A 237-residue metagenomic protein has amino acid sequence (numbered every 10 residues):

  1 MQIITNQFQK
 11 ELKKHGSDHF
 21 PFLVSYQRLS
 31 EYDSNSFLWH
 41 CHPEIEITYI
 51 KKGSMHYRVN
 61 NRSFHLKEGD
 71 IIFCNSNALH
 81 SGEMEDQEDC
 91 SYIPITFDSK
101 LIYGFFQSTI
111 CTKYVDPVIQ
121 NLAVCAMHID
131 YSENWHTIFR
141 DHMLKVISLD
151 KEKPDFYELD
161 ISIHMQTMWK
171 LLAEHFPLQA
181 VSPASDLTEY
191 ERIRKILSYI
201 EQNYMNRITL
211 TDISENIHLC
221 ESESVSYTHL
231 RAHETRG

Functional and structural regions predicted by a protein language model:
M1-I71, N77-A78, D86, I110-K113 (+1 more regions): Generic protein-terminus/edge-of-domain signal
N35-C41, E83-E85, F105-Q107, Y157 (+1 more regions): Short histidine-centered beta-strand/loop micro-motifs that create catalytic or ligand/metal-coordination sites
G69, E223-S226: Short hydrophobic/aromatic patch on the recognition helix
A78-K100, I110: Ligand-binding loop in jelly-roll beta-barrel domains
T112-R140: Aromatic/histidine-rich interaction motifs
C125-H136, D150-I217, L230-R231: Short, Lys/Arg-enriched, Trp-marked, Pro/Gly-tolerant hinge/linker segments that flank
C220: Helix-turn-helix DNA-binding motif, specifically the short coil turn and the N-cap/start of the second
T228-G237: Conserved small/polar residues in nucleotide/adenosyl-binding loops
